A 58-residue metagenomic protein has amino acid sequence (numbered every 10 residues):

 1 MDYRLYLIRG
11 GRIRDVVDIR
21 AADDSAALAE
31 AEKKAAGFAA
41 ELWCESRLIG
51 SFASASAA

Functional and structural regions predicted by a protein language model:
M1-R14: Short aromatic-glycine-(Arg/Gly/Cys) micro-motifs in beta-strand/loop hairpins
I13-A21: A short, exposed loop/beta-hairpin motif centered on an aromatic-Gly-Thr core
A21-A26, A55-A58: Short histidine
D23-F38: A short, charged, amphipathic alpha-helix used as a generic interaction element across diverse proteins
A36-A58: Short, mixed-charge low-complexity intrinsically disordered segments
